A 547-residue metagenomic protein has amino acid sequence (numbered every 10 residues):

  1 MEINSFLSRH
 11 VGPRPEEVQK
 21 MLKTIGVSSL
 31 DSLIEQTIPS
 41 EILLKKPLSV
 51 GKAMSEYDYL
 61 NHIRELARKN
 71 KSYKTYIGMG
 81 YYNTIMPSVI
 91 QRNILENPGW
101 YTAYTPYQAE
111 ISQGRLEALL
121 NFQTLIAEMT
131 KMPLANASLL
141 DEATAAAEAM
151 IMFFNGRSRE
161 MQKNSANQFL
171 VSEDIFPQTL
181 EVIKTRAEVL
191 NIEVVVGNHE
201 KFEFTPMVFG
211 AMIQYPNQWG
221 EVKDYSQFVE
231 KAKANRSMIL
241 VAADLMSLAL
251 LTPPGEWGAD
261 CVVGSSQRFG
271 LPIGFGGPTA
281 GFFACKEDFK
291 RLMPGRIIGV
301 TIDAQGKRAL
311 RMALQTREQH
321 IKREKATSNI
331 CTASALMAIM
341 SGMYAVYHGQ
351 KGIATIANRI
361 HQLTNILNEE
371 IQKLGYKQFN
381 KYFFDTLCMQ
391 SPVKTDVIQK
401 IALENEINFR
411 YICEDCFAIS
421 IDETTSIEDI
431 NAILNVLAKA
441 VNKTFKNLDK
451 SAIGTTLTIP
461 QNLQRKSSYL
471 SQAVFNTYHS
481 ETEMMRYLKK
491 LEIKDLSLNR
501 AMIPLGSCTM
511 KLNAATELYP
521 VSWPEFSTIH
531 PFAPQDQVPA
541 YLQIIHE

Functional and structural regions predicted by a protein language model:
M1-P13, E17-M21: Charged, compositionally biased N-terminal leader segments and the immediate start of the first structured element
P13, I38-N121, I321, Q461-H546: N-terminal entrance/gating region of PLP-dependent enzymes' catalytic architecture
T84-G99, Y104-F209, K511-E547: PLP-dependent aspartate aminotransferase-fold enzymes
T105-A109, K131-A137, S165-L170, G210-Q214 (+6 more regions): Glycine- and acidic
T144-A309, I371, G375, F384 (+5 more regions): Conserved PLP-enzyme active-site core in the AAT-like
E200-K201, R308, T444-S468: Long, charged amphipathic helices and adjacent flexible linkers at domain junctions
F269-E370, L374, F379-K381: Active-site C-terminal subdomain of aminotransferase-like
K351-G454, M485, L491-I493, I503-L505: Conserved C-terminal alpha-helix-loop-beta "cap" of PLP-dependent enzymes that closes/shapes the active-site mouth
